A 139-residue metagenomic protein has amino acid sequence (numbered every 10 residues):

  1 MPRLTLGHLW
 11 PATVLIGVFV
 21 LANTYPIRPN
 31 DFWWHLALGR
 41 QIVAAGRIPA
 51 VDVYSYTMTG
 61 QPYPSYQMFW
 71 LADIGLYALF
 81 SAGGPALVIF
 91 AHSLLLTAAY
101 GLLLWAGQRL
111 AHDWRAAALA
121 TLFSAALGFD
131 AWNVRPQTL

Functional and structural regions predicted by a protein language model:
M1-L21: Start-transfer (signal-anchor) and selected internal transmembrane alpha helices of multi-pass inner/ER membrane
H8, T13, L103-A126: Transmembrane-helix signature of polytopic, membrane-embedded enzymes that assemble or transfer cell-envelope glycans
V18-F19, R115-L139: Membrane-embedded helix bundles of polyisoprenyl
V20-L36: Helix-to-loop transition at the C-terminal end of transmembrane segments
R28-N30, S65-W70, L87-H92, L127-L139: Membrane-interface micro-motifs in multi-pass membrane enzymes
R40-P62: Extracytosolic helix-loop segments that constitute the early lumenal/periplasmic catalytic or substrate-binding loops
T57-A86, F90, L94: Short hydrophobic/aromatic helix or loop-helix immediately within or flanking a transmembrane segment in polytopic
F90-L110: Transmembrane-helix motifs of polytopic, lipid-linked glycan transferases
